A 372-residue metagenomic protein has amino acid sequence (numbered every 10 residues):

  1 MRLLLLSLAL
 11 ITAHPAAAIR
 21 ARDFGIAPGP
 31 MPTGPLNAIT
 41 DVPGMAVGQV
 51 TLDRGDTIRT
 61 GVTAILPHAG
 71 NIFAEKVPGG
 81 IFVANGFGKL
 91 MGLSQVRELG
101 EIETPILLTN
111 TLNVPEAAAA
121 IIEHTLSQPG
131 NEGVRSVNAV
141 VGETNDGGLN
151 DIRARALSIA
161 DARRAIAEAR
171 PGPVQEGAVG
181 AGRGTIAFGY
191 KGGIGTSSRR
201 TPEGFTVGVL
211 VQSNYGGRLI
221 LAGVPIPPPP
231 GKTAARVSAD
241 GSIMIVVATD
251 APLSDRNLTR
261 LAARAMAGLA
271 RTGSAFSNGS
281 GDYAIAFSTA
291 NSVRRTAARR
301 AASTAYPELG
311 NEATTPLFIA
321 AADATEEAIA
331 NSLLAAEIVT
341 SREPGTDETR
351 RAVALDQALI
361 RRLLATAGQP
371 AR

Functional and structural regions predicted by a protein language model:
M1-L3: Positively charged n-region of N-terminal signal peptides that target proteins for export
L5-A13: Bacterial N-terminal signal peptides
A17-R372: Alpha/propeptide regions of enzymes that mature by internal proteolysis
